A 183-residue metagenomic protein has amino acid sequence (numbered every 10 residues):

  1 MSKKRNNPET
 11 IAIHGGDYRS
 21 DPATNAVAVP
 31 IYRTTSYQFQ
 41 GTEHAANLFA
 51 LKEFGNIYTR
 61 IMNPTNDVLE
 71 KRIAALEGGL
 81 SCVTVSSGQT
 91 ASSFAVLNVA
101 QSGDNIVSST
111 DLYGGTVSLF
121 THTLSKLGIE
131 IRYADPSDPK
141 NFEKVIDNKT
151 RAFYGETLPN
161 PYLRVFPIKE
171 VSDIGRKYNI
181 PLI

Functional and structural regions predicted by a protein language model:
S2-N63, K71: N-terminal "arm"/small-domain region of PLP-dependent enzymes with the aminotransferase-like
N25, I73, A91, I106 (+3 more regions): Buried hydrophobic positions in well-ordered alpha/beta secondary-structure cores of metabolic enzymes
G41-T90, G115-T123: Conserved N-terminal alpha-helix of the aminotransferase class I/II PLP-enzyme fold
N98-T116, A134-D135: Conserved PLP-anchoring active-site segment centered on the Schiff-base-forming lysine
Y113-G114, P139-K140, L158-L163: Short, small-residue-enriched loops and turns at beta-alpha junctions that line or gate enzyme active sites
H122-T123, L127-D138: A glycine-rich helix N-cap at a beta->alpha junction
D147, A152, V165-I183: Catalytic PLP-binding core of fold-type I/II PLP enzymes
